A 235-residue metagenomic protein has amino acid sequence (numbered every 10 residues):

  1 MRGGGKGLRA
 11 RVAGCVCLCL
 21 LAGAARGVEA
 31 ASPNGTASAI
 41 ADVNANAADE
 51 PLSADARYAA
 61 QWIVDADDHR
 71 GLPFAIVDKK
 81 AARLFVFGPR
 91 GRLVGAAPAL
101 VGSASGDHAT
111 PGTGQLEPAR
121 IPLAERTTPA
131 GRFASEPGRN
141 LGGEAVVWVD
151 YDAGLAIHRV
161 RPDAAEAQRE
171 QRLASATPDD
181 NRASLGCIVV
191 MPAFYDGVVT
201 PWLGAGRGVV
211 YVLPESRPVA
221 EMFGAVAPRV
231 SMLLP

Functional and structural regions predicted by a protein language model:
R2, S32-P33, R126-P235: Exported/periplasmic cell-wall-interacting domains
R2-C15: Bacterial N-terminal signal peptides that target proteins for export
L8, A24, L203-G206: Residue-level recognition of short, well-ordered coil/turn positions that link secondary-structure elements
A13-G23: Bacterial N-terminal signal peptides
A25-A37: Signal peptide processing junction and immediate N-terminal pro/mature segment of secreted/exported proteins
G35-A54: N-terminal, Lys/Arg-enriched amphipathic/low-complexity engagement segments that precede the first folded domain
D55-Q168: Gly/Pro-biased beta-strand-loop elements
